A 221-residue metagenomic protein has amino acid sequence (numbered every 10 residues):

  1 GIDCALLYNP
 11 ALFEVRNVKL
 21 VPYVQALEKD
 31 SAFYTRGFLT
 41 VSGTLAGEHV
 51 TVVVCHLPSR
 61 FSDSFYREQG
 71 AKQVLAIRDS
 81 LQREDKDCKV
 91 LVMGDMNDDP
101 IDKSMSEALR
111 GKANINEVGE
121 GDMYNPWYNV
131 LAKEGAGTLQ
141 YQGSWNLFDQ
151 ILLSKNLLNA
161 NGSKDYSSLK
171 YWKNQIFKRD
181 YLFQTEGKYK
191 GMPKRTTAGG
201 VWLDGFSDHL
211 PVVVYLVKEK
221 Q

Functional and structural regions predicted by a protein language model:
G1-H49: Structured beta-strand-rich core segments of catalytic domains in phosphoester-bond hydrolases
C4-L6, F38-S42, V54, Q150-I151 (+1 more regions): Conserved hydrophobic/aromatic beta-strand scaffold that supports enzyme active sites
N9-P10, L20-Y23, V53-P58, M93-N97 (+2 more regions): Active-site-proximal beta-strand/loop segments in catalytic clefts of secreted hydrolases
A26-S31, D63-Y66, F177-F183: Short, surface-exposed linear segments at secondary-structure transitions and domain or protein termini
S31-Y34, D63-A71, Y141-W145, G205-S207: Solvent-exposed, acidic/flexible segments
L39-L131: Extracytoplasmic, non-cytosolic globular domains
R83-C88, D98-Q221: Metal-dependent phosphoester-hydrolase catalytic domains
